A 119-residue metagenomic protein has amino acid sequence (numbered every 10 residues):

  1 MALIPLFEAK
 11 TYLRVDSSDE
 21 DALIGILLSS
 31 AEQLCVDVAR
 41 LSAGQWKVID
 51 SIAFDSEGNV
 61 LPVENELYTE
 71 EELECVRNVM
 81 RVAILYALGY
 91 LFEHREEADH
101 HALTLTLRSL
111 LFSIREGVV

Functional and structural regions predicted by a protein language model:
M1-V119: Divalent metal-cofactor coordination and adjacent catalytic microenvironments
